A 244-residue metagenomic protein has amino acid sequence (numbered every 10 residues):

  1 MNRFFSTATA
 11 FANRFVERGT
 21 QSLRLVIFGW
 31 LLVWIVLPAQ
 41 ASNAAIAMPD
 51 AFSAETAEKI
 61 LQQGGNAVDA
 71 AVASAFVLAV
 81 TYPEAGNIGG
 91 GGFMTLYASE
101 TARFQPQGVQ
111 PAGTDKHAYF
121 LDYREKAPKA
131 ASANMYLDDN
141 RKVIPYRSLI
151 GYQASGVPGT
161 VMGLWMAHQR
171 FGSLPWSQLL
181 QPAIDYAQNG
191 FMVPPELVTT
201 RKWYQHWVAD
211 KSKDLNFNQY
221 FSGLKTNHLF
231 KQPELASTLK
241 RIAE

Functional and structural regions predicted by a protein language model:
F4-I27: Bacterial N-terminal signal peptides that target proteins for export
S22-P38: Bacterial N-terminal signal peptides
S42-E55, K59, A67-E244: Noncatalytic scaffold domains of N-terminal-nucleophile
